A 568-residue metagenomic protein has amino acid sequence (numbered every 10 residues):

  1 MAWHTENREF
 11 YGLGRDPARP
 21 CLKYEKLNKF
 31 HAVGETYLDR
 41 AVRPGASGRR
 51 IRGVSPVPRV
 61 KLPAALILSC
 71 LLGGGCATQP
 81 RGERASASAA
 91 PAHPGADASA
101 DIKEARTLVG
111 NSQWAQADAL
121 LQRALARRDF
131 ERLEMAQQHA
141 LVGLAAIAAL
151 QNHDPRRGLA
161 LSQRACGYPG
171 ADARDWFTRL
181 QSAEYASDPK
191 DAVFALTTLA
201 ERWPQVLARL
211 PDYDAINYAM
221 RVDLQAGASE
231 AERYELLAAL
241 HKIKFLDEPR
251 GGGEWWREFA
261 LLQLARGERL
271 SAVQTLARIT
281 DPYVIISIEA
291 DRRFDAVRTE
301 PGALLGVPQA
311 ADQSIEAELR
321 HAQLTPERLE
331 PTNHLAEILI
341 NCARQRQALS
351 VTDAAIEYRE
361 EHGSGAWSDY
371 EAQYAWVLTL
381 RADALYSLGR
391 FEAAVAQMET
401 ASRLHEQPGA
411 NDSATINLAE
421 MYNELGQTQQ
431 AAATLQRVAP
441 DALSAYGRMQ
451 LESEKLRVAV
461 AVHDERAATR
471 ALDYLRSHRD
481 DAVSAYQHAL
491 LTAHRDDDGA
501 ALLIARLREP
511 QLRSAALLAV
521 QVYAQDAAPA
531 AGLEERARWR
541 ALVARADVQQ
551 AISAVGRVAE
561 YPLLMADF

Functional and structural regions predicted by a protein language model:
G74-G75: C-terminal motif of bacterial Sec signal peptides marking the signal peptidase cleavage site
A89-H93, L125-L133, Q163-A171, L199-A208 (+8 more regions): Solenoid-like repeat scaffolds
P94-K103, E134-V142, P169-T178, V206-M220 (+7 more regions): Generic helix N-cap/helix-start motif at coil->alpha-helix transitions
R106, I147, Q181-E184, R221 (+6 more regions): Residue-level recognition of tetratricopeptide repeat
V109-R123, L150-L161, Y185-T198, L224-A239 (+6 more regions): Helix-turn-helix repeat elements of alpha-solenoid scaffolds
D118, Q122-G253: Post-signal peptide N-terminal segment of secreted/secretory-pathway proteins
D412, E420-E424, Q436-D473: Alpha-helical adaptor scaffolds
V483-F568: Long, ordered, amphipathic alpha-helical scaffolds
